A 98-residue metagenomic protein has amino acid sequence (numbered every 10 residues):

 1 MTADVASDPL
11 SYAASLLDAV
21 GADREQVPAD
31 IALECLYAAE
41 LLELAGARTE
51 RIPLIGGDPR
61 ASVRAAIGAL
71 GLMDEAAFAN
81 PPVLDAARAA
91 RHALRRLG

Functional and structural regions predicted by a protein language model:
M1-E34: Short terminal alpha-helical segments
V5-Y12, D58-A66: Short amphipathic alpha-helical heptad-repeat segments
D18-G21, Y37-G46, I67, G71-D74 (+1 more regions): Alpha-helical repeat scaffolds in large eukaryotic proteins
G21-A61: Amphipathic alpha-helical interaction modules
S62-G98: Amphipathic alpha-helical binding modules
